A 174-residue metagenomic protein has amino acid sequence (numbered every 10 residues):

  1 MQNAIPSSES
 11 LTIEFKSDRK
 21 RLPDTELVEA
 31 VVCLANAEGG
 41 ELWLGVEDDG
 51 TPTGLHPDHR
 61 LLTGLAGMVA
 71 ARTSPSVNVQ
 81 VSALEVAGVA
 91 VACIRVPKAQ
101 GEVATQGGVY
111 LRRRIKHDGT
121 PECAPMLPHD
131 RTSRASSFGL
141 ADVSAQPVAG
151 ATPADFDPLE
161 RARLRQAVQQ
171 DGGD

Functional and structural regions predicted by a protein language model:
M1-D174: Conserved N-terminal catalytic/coupling substructures associated with nucleotide/phosphate chemistry
